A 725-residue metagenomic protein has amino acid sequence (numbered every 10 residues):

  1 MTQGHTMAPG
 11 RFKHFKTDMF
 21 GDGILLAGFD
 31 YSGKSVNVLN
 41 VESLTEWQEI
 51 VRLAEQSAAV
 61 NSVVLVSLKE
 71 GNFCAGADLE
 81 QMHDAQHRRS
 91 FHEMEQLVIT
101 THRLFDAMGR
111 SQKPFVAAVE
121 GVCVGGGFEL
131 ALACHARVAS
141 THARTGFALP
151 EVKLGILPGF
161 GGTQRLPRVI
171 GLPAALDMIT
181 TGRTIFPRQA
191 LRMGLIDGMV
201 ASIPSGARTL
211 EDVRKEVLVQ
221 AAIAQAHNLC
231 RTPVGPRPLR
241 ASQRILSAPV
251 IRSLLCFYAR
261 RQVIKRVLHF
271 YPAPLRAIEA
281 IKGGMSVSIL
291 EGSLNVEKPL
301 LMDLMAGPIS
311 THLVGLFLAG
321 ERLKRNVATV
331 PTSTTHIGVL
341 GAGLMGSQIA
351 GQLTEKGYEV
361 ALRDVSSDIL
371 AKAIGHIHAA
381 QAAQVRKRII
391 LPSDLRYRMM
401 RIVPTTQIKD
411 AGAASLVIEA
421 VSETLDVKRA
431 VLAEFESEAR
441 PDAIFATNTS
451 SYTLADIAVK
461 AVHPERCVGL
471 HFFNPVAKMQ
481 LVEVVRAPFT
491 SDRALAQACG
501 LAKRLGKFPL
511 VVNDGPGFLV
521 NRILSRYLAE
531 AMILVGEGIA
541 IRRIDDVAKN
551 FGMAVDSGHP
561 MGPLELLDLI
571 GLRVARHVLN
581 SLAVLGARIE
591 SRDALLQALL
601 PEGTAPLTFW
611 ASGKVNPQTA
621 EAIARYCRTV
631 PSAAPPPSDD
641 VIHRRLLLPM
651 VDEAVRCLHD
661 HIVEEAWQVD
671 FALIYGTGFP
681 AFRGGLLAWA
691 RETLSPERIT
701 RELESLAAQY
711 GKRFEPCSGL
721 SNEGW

Functional and structural regions predicted by a protein language model:
T2-V66, H92, D106-A107: Conserved CoA-thioester-binding segment of acyl-CoA-metabolizing enzymes
G10-D22, D30-S32, D84-A85, R89 (+5 more regions): N-terminal glycine-rich phosphate-binding loop for ADP-containing cofactors
S67-R103, C123, K153-G155: Glycine- (often His-adjacent) and acidic-residue-rich active-site loop that binds/positions the CoA thioester
L104-A117: Conserved catalytic cysteine-centered active-site region of acyl-thioester-dependent Claisen-condensing enzymes
A117, G121-G127: Gly/Ser-rich catalytic serine loop of serine hydrolases
